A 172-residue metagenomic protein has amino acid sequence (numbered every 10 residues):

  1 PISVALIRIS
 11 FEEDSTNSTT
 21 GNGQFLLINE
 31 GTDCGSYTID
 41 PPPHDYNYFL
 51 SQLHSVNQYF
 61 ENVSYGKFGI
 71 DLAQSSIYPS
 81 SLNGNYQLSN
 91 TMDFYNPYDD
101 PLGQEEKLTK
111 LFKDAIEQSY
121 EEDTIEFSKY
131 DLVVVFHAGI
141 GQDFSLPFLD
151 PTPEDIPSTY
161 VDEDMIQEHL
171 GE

Functional and structural regions predicted by a protein language model:
P1-E172: Propeptide-to-catalytic entry region of secreted or membrane-anchored zinc metalloproteases
